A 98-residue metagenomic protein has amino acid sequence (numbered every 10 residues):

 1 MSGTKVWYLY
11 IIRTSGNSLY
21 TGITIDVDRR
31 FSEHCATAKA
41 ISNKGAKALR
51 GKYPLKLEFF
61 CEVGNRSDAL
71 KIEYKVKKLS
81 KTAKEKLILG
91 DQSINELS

Functional and structural regions predicted by a protein language model:
M1-K39, R50-K77, Q92-S98: GIY-YIG nuclease catalytic motif and its immediate N-terminal context
N43-L49: Short beta-strand/turn micro-motifs at beta-sheet edges
T82-L89: A short, polar/charged loop-to-alpha-helix boundary motif
